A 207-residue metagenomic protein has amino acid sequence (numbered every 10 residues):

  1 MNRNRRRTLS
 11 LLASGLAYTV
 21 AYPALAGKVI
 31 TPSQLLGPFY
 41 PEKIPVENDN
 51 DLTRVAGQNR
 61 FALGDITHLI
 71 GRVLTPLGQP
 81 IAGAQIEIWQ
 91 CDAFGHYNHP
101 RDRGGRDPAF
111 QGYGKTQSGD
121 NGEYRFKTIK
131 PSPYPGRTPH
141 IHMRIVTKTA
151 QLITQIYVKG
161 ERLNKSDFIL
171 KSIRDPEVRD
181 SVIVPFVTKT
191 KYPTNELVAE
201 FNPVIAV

Functional and structural regions predicted by a protein language model:
M1, A24-L25: Generic alpha-helical structural element
M1-A17: N-terminal secretory signal peptides and thylakoid transit peptides that target proteins across membranes
L25-I183, Y192-V207: Beta-strand-dominated extracellular/periplasmic modules and repeats in secreted or surface-exposed proteins
